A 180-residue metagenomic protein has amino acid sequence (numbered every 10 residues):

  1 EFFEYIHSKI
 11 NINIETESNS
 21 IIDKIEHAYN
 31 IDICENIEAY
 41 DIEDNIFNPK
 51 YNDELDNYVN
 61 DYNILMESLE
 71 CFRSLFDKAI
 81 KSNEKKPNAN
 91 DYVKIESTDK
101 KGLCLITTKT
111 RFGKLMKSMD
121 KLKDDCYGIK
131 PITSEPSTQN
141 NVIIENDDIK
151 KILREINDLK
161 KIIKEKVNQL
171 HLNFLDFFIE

Functional and structural regions predicted by a protein language model:
E1-E180: Alpha-helical bundle segments enriched in helix-capping/polar residues
